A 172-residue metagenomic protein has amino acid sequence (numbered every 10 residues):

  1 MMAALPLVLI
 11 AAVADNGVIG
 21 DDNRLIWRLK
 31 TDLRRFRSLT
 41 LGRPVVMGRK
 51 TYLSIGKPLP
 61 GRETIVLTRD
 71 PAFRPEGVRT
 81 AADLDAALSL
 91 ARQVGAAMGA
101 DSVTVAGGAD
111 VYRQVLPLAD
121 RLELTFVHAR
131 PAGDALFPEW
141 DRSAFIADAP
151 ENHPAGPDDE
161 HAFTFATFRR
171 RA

Functional and structural regions predicted by a protein language model:
M2-A172: Enzymes that bind and transform nitrogen-containing heteroaromatic metabolites
